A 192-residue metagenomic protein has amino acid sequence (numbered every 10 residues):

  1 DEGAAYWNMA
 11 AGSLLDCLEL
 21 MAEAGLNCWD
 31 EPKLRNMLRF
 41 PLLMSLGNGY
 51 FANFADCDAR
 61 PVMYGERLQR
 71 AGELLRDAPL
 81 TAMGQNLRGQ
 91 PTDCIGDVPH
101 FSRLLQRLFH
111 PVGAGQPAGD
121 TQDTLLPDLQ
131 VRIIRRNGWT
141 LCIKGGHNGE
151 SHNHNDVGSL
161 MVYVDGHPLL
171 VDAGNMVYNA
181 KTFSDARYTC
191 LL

Functional and structural regions predicted by a protein language model:
D1-E2: Acidic/His metal-coordination segments adjacent to aromatic residues that form catalytic metal sites in metalloenzymes
M9-V171, N175: Carbohydrate-active enzyme catalytic cores, enriched for enzymes that act on polyanionic acidic polysaccharides
L170-L192: C-terminal, non-catalytic macromolecule-binding modules
